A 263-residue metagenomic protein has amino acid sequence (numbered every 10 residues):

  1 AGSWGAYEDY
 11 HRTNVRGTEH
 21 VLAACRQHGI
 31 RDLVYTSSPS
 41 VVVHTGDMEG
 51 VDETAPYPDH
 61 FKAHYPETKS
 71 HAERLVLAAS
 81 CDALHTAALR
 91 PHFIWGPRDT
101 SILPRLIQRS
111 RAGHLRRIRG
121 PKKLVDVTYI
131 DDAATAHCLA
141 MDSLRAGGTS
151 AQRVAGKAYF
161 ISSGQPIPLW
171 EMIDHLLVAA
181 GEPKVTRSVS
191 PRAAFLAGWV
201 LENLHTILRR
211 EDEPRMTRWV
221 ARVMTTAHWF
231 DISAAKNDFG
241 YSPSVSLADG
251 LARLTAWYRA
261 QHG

Functional and structural regions predicted by a protein language model:
A1-R16, A24: NAD(P)H-binding glycine-rich loop region in Rossmannoid oxidoreductase-like domains and their noncatalytic homologs
R16-Y65: Conserved Rossmann-fold NAD(P)-dependent oxidoreductase catalytic core, especially the SDR/UDP-sugar
V34-S38, R90-H92, S162: Active-site beta-alpha turn of Rossmann-fold NAD(P)-dependent dehydrogenases/reductases
H60-R90: Active-site Tyr-X1-5-Lys
A79-S143, L176: NAD(P)-dependent short-chain dehydrogenase/reductase
I130, A158, A197-I207, E211-S242: Conserved C-terminal active-site "lid" loop/helix of NAD(P)H-dependent oxidoreductases that clamps the redox cofactor
S143-R215, A248, A252-R253: Mid/C-terminal beta-alpha module of Rossmann-like enzyme folds, strongest in SDR-family dehydrogenases/epimerases
F230-D238, S242-G263: Amphipathic terminal alpha-helices
